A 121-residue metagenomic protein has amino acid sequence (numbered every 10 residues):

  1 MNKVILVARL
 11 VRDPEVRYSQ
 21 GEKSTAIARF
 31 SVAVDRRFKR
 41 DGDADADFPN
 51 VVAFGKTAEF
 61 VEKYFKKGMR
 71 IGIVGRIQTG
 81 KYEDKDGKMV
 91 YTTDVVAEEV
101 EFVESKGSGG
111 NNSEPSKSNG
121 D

Functional and structural regions predicted by a protein language model:
M1-N2, R17-K23, K39-A44, E59 (+2 more regions): Acidic, gly/ser/pro-rich intrinsically disordered tails
I5-L10, V32, K67-Q78, A97-V100: OB-fold and OB-like beta-barrel modules that bind single-stranded nucleic acids
V7, R29, A46-N50, T92-D94: Well-ordered beta-strand positions in beta-sheet-rich domains
V11, R17, F54, Q78-E83 (+1 more regions): Conserved positions in beta-strands of structured domains
Y18-A33, Y91-T93: Short aromatic-glycine-enriched beta-strand elements
D35-F48, A53: Basic, flexible Lys/Arg- and Gly-enriched helix-loop patches that mediate nucleic-acid binding at interfaces with rRNA
V51, D84-E104: OB-fold/S1-family single-stranded nucleic acid-binding modules
F54-V90: Beta-rich strand-turn-strand
